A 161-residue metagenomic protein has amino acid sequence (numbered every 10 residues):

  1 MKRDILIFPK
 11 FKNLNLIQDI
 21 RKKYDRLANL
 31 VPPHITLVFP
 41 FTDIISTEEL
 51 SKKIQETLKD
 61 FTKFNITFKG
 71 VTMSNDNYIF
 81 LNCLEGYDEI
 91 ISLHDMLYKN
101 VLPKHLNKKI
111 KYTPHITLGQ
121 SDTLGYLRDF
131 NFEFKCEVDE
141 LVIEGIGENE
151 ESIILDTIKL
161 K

Functional and structural regions predicted by a protein language model:
M1-N65, L84-E140, I153-K161: Basic, often amphipathic N-terminal segments
T72-L81: Short, basic/glycine-rich phosphate-binding loops at helix/coil junctions that contact nucleotide phosphates
